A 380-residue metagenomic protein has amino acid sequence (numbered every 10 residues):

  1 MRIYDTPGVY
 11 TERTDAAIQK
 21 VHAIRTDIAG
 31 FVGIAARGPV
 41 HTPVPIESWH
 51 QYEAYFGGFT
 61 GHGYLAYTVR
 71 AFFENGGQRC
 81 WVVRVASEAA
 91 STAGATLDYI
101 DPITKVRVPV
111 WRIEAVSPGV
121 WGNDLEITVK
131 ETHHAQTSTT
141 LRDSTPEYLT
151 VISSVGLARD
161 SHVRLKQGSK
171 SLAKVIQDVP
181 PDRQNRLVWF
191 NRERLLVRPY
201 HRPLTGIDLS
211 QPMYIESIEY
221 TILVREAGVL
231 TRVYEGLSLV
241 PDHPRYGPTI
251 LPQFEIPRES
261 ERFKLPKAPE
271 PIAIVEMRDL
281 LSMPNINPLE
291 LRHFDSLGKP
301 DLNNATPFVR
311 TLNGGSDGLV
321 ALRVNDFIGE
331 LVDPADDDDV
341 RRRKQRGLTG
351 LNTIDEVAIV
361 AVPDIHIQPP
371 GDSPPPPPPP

Functional and structural regions predicted by a protein language model:
M1-P380: Surface-exposed assembly/interface segments
